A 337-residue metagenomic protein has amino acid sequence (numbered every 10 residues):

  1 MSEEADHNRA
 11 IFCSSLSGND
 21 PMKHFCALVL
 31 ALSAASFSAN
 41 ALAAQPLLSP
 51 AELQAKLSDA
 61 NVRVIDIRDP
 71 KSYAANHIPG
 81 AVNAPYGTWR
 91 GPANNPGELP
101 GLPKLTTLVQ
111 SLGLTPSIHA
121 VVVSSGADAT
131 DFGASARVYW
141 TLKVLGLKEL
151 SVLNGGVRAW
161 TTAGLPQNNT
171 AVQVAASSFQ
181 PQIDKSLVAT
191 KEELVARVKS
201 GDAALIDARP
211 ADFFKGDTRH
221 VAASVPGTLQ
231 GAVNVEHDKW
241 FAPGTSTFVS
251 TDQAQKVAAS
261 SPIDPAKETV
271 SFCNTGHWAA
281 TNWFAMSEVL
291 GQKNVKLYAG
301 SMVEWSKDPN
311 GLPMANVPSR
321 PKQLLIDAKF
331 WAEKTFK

Functional and structural regions predicted by a protein language model:
D6-N8, D20: Intrinsic-disorder-associated, low-complexity terminal segments enriched in Asp/Asn/His/Tyr and depleted of Lys/Arg
N8-A10, F25: Positively charged, low-complexity intrinsically disordered regions
S17-A27: Positively charged n-region of N-terminal signal peptides that target proteins for export
C26-A34: Sec-dependent N-terminal signal peptides
S36-A39: N-terminal signal peptide c-region/cleavage motif recognized by signal peptidases
A41-R63, P70-A204, A208-K337: Rhodanese-like catalytic fold shared by cysteine-dependent sulfurtransferases and DSP/PTP-type phosphatases
